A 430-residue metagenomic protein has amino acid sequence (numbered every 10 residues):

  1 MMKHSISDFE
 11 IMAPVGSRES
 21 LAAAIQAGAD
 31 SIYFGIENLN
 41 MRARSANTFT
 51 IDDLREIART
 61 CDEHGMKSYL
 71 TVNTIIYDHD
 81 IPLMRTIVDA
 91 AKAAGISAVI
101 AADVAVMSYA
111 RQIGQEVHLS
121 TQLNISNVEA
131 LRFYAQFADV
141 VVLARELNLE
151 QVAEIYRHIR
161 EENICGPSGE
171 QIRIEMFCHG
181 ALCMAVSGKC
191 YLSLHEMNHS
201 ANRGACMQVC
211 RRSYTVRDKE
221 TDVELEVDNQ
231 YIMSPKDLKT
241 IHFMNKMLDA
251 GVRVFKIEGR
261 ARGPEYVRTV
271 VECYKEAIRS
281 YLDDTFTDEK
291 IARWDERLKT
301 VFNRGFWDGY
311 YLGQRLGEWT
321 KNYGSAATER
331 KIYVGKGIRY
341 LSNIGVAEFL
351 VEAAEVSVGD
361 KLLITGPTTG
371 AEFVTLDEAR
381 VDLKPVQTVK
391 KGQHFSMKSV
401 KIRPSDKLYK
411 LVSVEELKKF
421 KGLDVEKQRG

Functional and structural regions predicted by a protein language model:
M2-A27, S31-A43, I57-A58, D62-T74 (+5 more regions): Surface-exposed amphipathic alpha-helical tracts and adjacent flexible/coil segments at the periphery of soluble enzymes
N47-D53, P82-I87: Charged helix-capping and loop-helix junction motifs
M84-S120: Well-ordered mid-protein domain cores that form the structural environment of catalytic cofactors
S126-L131: Short, glycine/polar-rich helix-capping loops at beta-to-alpha or helix-loop-helix junctions that flank or form
